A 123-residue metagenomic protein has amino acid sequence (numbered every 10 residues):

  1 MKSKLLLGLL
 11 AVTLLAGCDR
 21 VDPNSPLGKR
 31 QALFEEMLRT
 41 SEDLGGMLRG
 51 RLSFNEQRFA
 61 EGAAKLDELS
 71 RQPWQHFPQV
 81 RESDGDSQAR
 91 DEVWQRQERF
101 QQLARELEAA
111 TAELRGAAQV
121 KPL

Functional and structural regions predicted by a protein language model:
M1-A16: Sec-dependent bacterial lipoprotein signal peptides
C18-D22: Bacterial signal peptide processing site
P23-L123: Extracytoplasmic c-type cytochrome modules immediately beyond a signal peptide or single-pass transmembrane anchor
